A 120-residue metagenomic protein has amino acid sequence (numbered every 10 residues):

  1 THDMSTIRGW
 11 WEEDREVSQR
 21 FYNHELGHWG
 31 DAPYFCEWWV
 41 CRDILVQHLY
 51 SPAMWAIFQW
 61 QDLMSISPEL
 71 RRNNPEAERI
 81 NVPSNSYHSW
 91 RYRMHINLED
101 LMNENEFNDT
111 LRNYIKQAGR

Functional and structural regions predicted by a protein language model:
T1-R120: Catalytic cores of glycan-processing enzymes that make or break glycosidic bonds
